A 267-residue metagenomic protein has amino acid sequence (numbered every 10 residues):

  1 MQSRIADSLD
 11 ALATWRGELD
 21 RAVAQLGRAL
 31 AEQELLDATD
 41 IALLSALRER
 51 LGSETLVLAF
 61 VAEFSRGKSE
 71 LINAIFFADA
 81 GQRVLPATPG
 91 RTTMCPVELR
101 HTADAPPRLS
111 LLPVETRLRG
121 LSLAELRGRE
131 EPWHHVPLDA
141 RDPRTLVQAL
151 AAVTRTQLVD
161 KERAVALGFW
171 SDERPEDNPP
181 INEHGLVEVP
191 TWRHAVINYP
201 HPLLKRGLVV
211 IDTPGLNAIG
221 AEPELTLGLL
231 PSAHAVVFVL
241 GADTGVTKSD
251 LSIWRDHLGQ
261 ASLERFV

Functional and structural regions predicted by a protein language model:
M1-L36: Charged, amphipathic alpha-helical linker segments immediately N-terminal to NTP-binding catalytic cores
D20, S45, G52-V267: Globular "head" domains of long coiled-coil molecular machines
L26-G27, A38-D40, K205-R206: A short alpha-helix capping/helix-coil boundary motif
D37-L51: P-loop NTPase nucleotide-binding/switch module
